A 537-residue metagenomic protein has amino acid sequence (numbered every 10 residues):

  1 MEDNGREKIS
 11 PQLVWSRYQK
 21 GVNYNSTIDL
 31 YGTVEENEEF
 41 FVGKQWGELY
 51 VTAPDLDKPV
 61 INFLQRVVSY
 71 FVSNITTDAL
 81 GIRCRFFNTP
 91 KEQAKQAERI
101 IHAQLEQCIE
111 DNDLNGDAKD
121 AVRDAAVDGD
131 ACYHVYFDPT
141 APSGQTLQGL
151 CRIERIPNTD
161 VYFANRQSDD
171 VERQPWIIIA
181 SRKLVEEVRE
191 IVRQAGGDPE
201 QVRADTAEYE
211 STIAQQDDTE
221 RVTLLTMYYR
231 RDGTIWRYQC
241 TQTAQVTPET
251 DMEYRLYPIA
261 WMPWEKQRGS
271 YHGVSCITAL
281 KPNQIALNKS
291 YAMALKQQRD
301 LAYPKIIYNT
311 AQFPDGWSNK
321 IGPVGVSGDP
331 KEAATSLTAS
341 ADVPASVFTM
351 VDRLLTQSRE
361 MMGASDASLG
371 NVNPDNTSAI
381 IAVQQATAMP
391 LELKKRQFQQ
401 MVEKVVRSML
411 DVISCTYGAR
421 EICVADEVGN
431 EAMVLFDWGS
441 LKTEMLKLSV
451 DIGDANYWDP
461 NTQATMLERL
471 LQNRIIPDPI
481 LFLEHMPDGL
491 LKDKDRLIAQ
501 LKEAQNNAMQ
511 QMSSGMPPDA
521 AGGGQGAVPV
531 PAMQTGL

Functional and structural regions predicted by a protein language model:
M1-Q245, N309, S346, M350-R353 (+4 more regions): Extended, helix-rich architectural segments
M1-V34, E39-K44, E48-V51, Q93 (+4 more regions): C-terminal anchoring/interaction modules
L80-N88, I101-L105, N112, I259 (+7 more regions): Generic signal for short, ordered secondary-structure residues within or immediately flanking folded domains
E98-H102, N115, K119, D130 (+9 more regions): Alpha-helix initiation and N-capping motif
V127, R155, T219-R221, D251-P258 (+2 more regions): A short, structural micro-pattern
R166, P263-E265, W438-L441: Short, flexible, solvent-exposed loop/turn segments with mixed acidic/basic and small polar residues
W236-I321, F482: Catalytic nucleotidyl-transfer cores of nucleotide-processing enzymes
